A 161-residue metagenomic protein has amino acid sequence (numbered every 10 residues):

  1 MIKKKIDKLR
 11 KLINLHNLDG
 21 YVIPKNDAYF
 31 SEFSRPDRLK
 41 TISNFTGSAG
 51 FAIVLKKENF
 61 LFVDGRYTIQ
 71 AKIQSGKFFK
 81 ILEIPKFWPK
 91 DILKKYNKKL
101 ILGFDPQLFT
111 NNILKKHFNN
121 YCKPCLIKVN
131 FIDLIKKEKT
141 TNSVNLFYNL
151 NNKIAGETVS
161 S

Functional and structural regions predicted by a protein language model:
M1-N97, D105-S161: N-terminal accessory/capping or targeting/presequence segment of soluble
L102: Ligand-binding face of N-terminal immunoglobulin V-set domains in extracellular IgSF glycoproteins
